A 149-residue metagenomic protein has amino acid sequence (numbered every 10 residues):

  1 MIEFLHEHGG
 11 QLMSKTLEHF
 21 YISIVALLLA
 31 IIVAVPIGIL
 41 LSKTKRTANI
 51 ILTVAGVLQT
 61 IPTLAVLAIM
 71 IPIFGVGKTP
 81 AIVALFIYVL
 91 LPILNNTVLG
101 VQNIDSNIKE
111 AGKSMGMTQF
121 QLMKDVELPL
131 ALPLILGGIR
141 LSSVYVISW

Functional and structural regions predicted by a protein language model:
M1-A26: Periplasmic/extracellular loop-to-transmembrane helix junction in inner-membrane transport proteins
L12, T16, F20, V54-V57 (+4 more regions): Hydrophobic alpha-helical elements at and bordering transmembrane segments of multi-pass membrane proteins
K15-I22, I71-P92: Loop-to-helix entry region at the N-terminal start of transmembrane alpha-helices in multi-pass membrane transporters
I24, I32-V33, I61, A65 (+6 more regions): Residue positions within transmembrane alpha-helices of multi-pass solute transporters
I24, L28-P36, L40, F86: Generic alpha-helical transmembrane segments of integral inner-membrane proteins, especially permease/transport modules
I37-I69, L85, N95-L99, E110: Cytoplasmic-entry segments and transmembrane alpha-helices of multi-pass inner-membrane transporters
I87, F120-W149: Transmembrane alpha-helices
Q102-K113, F120-D125: Intracellular coupling helices
